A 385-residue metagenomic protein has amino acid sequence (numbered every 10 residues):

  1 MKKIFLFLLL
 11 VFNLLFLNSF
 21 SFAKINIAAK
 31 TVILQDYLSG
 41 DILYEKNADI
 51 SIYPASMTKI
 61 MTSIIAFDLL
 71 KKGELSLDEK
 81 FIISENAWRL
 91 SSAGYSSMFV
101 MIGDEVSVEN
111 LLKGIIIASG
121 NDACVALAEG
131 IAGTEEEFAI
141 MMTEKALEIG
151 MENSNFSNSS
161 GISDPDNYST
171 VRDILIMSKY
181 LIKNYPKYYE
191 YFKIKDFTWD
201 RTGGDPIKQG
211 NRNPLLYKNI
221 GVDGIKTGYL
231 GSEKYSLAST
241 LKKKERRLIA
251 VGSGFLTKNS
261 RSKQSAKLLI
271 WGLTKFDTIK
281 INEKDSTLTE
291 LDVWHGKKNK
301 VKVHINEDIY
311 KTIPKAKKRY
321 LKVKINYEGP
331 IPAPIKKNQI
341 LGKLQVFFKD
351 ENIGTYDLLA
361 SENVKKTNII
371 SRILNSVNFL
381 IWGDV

Functional and structural regions predicted by a protein language model:
M1-I4: Positively charged n-region of N-terminal signal peptides that target proteins for export
F7-F16: Bacterial N-terminal signal peptides
L8, G73, L77, D122-A126 (+5 more regions): Secondary-structure transition/capping residues
L14-L15, K71, F276: Hydrophobic alpha-helical membrane context
L15, F20, L38, D308-Y310: Intrinsic disorder/low-complexity detector
F16, I116, I381-W382: Short, flexible coil/linker elements and helix-boundary hinge sites characteristic of intrinsically disordered
F20-Y185: Active-site-adjacent loops and short helices of periplasmic peptidoglycan-processing enzymes
M151-E152, P165-Y168, R172-V385: Domain-terminus/edge residues, biased toward the C-terminal soluble/receptor-binding domains of extracytoplasmic
